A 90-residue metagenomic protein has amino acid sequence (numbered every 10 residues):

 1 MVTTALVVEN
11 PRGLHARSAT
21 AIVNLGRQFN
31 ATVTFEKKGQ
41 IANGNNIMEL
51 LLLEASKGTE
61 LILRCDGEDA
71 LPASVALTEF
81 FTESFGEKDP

Functional and structural regions predicted by a protein language model:
M1-A5, E60: Intrinsic-disorder/low-complexity, polar/charged segments enriched in Ser/Thr/Lys/Arg/Asp/Glu/Gln
V7, P11-K57, F80-T82: Compact, glycine-rich, soluble single-domain proteins
S56-P90: C-terminal structural segments of small proteins and small subunits
